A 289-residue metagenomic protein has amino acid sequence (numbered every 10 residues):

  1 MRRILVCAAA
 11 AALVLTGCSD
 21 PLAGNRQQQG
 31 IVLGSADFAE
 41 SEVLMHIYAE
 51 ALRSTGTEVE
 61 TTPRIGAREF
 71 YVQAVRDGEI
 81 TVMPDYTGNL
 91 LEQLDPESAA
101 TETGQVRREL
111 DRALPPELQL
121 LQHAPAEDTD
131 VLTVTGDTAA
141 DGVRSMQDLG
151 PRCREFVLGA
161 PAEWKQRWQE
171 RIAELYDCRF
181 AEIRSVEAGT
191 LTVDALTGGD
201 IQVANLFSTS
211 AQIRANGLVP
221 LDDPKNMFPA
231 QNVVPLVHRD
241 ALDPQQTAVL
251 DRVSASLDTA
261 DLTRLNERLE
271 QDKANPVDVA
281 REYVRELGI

Functional and structural regions predicted by a protein language model:
M1-T16: Sec-dependent bacterial lipoprotein signal peptides
C18-L22: Bacterial signal peptide processing site
Q27-E40, T57-P63, R154-A160: Short, well-ordered beta-strand elements
A39, T62-Q73, A181-D194: Short helix-initiation/N-cap motifs at beta->coil->alpha
L94-L121, G198-V203, Q212-K225: Ligand-binding "clamshell"
T103-L158, A255-T259: A conserved helix-loop-strand patch within extracytoplasmic ligand-binding domains of the periplasmic binding
D130-A139, Q231-P244: A bilobed periplasmic-binding-protein/Venus flytrap-type ligand-binding module shared by bacterial periplasmic
L158-D223: Ligand-binding pocket segment of bilobal, Venus flytrap-like solute-binding proteins
